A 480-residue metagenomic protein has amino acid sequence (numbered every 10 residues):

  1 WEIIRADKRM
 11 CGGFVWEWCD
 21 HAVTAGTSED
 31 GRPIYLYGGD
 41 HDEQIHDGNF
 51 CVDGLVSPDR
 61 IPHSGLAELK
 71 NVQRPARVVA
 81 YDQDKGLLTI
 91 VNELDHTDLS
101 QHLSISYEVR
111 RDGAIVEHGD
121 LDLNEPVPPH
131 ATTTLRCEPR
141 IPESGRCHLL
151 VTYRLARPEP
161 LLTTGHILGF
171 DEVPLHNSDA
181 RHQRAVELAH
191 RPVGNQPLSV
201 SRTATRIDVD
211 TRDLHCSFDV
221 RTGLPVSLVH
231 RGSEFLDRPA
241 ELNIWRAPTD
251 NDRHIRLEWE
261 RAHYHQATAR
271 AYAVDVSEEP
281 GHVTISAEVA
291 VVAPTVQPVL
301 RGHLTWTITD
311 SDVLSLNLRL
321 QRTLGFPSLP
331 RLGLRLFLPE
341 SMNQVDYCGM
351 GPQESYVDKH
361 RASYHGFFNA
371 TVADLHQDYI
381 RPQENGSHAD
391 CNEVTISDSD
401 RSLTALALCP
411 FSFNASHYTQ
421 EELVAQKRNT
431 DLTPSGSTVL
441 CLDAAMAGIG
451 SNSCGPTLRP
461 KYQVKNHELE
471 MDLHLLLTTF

Functional and structural regions predicted by a protein language model:
W1-T89, E93-Q101, S106-I115: Extended substrate-binding grooves/exosites of carbohydrate-active enzymes
G13, L69, I90, V151 (+3 more regions): Conserved, mostly hydrophobic/aromatic
E43-D47, S57-R60, S64-A67, Q73-R77 (+2 more regions): Extracellular/periplasmic ectodomains of large secreted or surface enzymes and adhesion receptors
D84-G86, L103, C147, L314 (+1 more regions): Hydrophobic core residues within well-ordered beta-strands of beta-rich domains
T97-I105, H118-G119, F326-G333: Short, hydrophobic/aromatic beta-strand segments
L103, E108-P158: Intrinsically disordered, low-complexity Pro/Gly/Ser/Thr-rich segments with frequent PxxP/GP/PP motifs and embedded
E117-G119, H166-D171: Extracellular and select intracellular beta-sandwich modules with Ser/Thr-enriched, small-residue motifs on
E138-G145, E159, P174-F480: Beta-strand/loop-rich accessory regions of lumenal/periplasmic or secreted enzymes, predominantly carbohydrate-active
